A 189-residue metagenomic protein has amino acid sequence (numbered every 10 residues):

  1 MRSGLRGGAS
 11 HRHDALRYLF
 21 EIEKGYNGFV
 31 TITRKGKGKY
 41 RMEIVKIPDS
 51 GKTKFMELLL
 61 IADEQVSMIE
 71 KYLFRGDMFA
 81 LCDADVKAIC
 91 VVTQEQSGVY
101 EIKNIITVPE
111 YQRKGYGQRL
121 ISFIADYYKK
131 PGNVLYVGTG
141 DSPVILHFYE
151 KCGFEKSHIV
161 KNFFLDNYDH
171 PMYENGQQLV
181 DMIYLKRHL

Functional and structural regions predicted by a protein language model:
F20, Y26-S50, I183, L189: Conserved N-terminal entry element of GNAT/NAT acetyltransferase domains
Y40-M68: Short amphipathic alpha-helix that is part of the acyltransferase structural core
A80, D85-Q94, G98-I106: Conserved beta-strand in the GNAT
I105-Q112, G140: A short, internal acetyl-CoA/4′-phosphopantetheine-binding micro-motif in the GNAT/acyltransferase core
Y111, G115-F123: Conserved acetyl-CoA pyrophosphate-binding loop and the N-cap/start of the following alpha-helix in GNAT-like
Q118, D141-M172: Conserved active-site alpha-helix within GNAT-family acetyltransferase domains
Y128-G140: Conserved GNAT acetyl-CoA-binding A-motif
